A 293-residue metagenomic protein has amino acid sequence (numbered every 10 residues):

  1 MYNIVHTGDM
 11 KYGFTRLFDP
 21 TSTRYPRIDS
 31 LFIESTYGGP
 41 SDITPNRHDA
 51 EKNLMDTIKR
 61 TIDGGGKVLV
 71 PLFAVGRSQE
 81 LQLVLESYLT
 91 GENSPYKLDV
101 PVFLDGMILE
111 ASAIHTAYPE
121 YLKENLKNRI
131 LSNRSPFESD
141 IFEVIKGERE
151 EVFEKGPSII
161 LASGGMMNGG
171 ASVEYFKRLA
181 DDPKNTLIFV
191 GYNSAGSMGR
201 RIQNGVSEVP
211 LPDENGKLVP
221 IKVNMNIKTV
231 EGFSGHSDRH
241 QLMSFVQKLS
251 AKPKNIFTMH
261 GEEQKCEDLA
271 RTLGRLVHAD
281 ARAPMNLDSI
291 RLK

Functional and structural regions predicted by a protein language model:
M1-D19, E150-F153, I159, A171 (+2 more regions): Core dinuclear metal-dependent hydrolase active-site scaffold
M1-K97, P101: His/Asp/Glu-rich metal-coordinating catalytic cores of metallo-dependent phosphodiesterases/hydrolases acting on
V5-G8, F32-T36, V70-F73, L104-G106 (+6 more regions): Active-site neighborhood of phospho(di)ester-bond hydrolases with catalytic His/Asp-centered motifs
T23-R27, K97, R178-P183, Q247-K252: Short, conserved loop/helix-junction motifs that constitute active-site signature segments in enzyme catalytic cores
L54-M198, D213-E214: Hard-cation-handling environments
L81-L89, D268-V277: Conserved helicase motor "Helicase C" RecA-like lobe of SF1/SF2 P-loop NTPases
L211-V246: Generic long, charged, amphipathic alpha-helical segments
L242-G274: C-terminal structured "cap/appendage" subdomains that terminate the fold
